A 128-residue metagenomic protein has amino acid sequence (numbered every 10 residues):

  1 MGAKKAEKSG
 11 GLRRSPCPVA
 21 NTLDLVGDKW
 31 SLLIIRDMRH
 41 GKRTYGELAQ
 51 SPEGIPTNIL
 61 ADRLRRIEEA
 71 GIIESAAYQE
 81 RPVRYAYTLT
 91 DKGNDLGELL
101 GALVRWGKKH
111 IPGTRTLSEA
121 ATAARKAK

Functional and structural regions predicted by a protein language model:
M1-R14: N-terminal intrinsically disordered/low-complexity leader segments
G2, E98-K128: Amphipathic alpha-helical dimerization/coiled-coil segments that flank or bridge DNA-binding/regulatory modules
R13-I59, E80, T88, L117 (+1 more regions): N-terminal helix-turn-helix DNA-binding core of bacterial DNA-binding proteins
G27, Q79-L103: Basic, amphipathic "hinge/linker" alpha-helix immediately C-terminal to the N-terminal HTH DNA-binding motif
G46, R65, Y85: Residues within the helices of the helix-turn-helix
L60-E68: Basic amphipathic alpha-helical segments that dock to polyanions
